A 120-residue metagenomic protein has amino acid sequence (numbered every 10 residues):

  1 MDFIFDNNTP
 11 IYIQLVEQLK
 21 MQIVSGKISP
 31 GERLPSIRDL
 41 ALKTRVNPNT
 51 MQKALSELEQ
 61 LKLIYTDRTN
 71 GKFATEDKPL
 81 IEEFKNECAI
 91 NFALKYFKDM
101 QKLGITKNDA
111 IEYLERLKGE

Functional and structural regions predicted by a protein language model:
M1-R33, D39, E87-G119: Extreme N-terminal segment that seeds HTH/winged-HTH DNA-binding domains in transcriptional regulators
G26, G31, K62, T69-G71: Glycine-centered flexibility sites
R33-Y65: N-terminal helix-turn-helix
L34, T66-A74, K78-P79: Short, Lys/Arg-rich nucleic-acid/phosphate-binding segment
T44, K78-P79, E120: Short secondary-structure transition/capping segments
A54, G119-E120: Long, contiguous secondary-structure blocks with strong helical propensity
T75-E87, L94: A surface-exposed regulatory interaction patch that couples sensing to output across bacterial transport/metabolic
